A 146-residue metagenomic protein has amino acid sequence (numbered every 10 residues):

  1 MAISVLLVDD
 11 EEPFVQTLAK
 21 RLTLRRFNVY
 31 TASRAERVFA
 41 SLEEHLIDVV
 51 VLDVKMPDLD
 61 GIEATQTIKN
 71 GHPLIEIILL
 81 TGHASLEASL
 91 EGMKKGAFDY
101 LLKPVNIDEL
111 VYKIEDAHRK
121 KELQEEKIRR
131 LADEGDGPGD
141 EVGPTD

Functional and structural regions predicted by a protein language model:
I3, S33-R34, D60-E63, A84: Acidic catalytic/metal-coordinating carboxylates
E12-Y30: Two-component/phosphorelay signaling modules centered on CheY-like receiver
T31-V49: Acidic, metal-coordinating helix/loop segments flanking the phosphotransfer/catalytic sites of two-component signaling
M56: Receiver (REC) domain active-site loop signature in two-component systems and cognate sites in sensor histidine kinases
V105-E115: C-terminal output helix
K120-D146: CheY-like receiver
